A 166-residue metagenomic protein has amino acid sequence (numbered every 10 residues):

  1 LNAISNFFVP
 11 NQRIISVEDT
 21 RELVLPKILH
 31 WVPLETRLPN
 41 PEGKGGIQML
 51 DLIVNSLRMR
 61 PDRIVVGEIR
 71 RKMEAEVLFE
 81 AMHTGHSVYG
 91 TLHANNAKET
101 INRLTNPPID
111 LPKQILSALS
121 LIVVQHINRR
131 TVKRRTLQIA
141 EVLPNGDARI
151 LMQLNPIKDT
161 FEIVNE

Functional and structural regions predicted by a protein language model:
A3-Q114, A118-N128: Switch/coupling sub-region of P-loop NTPases
L121-E166: Conserved P-loop NTPase
